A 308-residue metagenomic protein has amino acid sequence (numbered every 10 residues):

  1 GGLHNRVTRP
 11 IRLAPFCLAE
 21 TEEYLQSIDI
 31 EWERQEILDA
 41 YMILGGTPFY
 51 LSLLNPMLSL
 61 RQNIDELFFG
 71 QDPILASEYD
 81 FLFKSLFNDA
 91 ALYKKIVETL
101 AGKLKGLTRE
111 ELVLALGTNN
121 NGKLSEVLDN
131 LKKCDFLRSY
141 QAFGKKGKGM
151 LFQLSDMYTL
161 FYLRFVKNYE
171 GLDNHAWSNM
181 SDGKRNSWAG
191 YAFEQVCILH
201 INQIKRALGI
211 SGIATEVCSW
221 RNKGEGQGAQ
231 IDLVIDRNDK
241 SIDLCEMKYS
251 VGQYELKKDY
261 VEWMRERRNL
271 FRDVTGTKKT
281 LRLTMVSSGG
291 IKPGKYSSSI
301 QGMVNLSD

Functional and structural regions predicted by a protein language model:
G1-T8: Short regulatory helix/loop adjacent to the ATP-binding pocket of P-loop NTPases
R9-E36: Conserved small helical "lid"/interfacial subdomain of P-loop NTPases
D29-L82: Amphipathic alpha-helical "lid/sensor" segments that cap RecA-like P-loop NTPase cores
N88-K105: Short amphipathic alpha-helical interface segments
K103-A115: Short acidic, hydrophobic short linear motifs in intrinsically disordered regions
G117-C134: Short amphipathic alpha-helical interaction segments
K132-F143: A short, conserved structural fragment
F143, M150-D308: A cross-kingdom feature that marks ATP-driven nucleic-acid transaction machinery
